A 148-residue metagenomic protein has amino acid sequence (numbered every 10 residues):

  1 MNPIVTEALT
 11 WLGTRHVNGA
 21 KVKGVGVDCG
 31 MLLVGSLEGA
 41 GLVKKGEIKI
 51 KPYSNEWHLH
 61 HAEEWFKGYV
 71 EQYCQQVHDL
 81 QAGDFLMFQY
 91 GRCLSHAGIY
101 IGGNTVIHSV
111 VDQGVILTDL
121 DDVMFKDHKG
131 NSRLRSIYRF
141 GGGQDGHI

Functional and structural regions predicted by a protein language model:
M1-V77, A82, Q89-G91, S95-H96 (+3 more regions): N-terminal capping segments
M87-Y90, G130: Terminal low-complexity, poorly structured segments
I99-L120: Catalytic Cys-His active-site segments of thiol-dependent hydrolases/isopeptidases
I116-G143: Short, Lys/Arg-rich amphipathic alpha-helical interaction segments that bind nucleic acids or acidic protein surfaces
